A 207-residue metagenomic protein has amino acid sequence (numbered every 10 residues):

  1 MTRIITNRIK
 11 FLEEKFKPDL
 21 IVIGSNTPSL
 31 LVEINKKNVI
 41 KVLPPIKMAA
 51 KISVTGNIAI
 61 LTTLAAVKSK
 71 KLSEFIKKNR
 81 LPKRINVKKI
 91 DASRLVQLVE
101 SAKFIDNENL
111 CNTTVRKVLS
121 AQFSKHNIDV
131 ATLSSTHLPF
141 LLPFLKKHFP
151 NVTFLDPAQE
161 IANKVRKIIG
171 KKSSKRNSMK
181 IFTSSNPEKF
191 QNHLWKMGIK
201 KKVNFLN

Functional and structural regions predicted by a protein language model:
M1-N207: Non-catalytic structural scaffold of enzyme domains
